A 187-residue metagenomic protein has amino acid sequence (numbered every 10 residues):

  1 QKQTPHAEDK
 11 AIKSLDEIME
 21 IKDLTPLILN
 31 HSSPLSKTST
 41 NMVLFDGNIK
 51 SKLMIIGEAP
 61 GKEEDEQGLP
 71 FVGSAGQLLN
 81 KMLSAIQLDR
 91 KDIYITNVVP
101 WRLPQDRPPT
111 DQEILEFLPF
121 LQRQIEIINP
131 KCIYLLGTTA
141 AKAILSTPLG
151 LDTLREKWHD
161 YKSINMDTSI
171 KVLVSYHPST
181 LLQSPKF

Functional and structural regions predicted by a protein language model:
K2-F187: A polyanion-binding, active-site-adjacent surface
